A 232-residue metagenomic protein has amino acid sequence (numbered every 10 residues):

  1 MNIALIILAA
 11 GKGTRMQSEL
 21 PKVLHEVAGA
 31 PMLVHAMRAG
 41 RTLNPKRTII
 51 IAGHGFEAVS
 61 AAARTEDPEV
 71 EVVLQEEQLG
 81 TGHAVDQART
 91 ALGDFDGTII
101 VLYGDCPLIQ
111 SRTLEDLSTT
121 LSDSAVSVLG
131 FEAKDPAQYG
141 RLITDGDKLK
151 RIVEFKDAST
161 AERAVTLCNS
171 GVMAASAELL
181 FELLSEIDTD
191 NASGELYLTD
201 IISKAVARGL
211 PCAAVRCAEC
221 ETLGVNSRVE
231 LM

Functional and structural regions predicted by a protein language model:
M1-S18: N-terminal nucleotide-binding beta1-loop-alpha1 segment
L5-I7, I49-I50, I100-V101, V126-L129 (+1 more regions): Structural beta-sheet core signal
E19-A36: Short catalytic helix/loop segments, enriched in acidic residues and glycine and frequently bearing histidine
V23, E69-E71, K148, P211-A213: Conserved beta-strand segments of alpha/beta enzyme cores
E26, L108, A174, G224-V225: Short aromatic/basic micro-patch
P31-T119: Conserved N-terminal catalytic core of the sugar/cofactor nucleotidyltransferase
E57, I109-A192, L210, R216: Conserved core of the sugar-phosphate nucleotidyltransferase
T189-M232: Left-handed beta-helix
